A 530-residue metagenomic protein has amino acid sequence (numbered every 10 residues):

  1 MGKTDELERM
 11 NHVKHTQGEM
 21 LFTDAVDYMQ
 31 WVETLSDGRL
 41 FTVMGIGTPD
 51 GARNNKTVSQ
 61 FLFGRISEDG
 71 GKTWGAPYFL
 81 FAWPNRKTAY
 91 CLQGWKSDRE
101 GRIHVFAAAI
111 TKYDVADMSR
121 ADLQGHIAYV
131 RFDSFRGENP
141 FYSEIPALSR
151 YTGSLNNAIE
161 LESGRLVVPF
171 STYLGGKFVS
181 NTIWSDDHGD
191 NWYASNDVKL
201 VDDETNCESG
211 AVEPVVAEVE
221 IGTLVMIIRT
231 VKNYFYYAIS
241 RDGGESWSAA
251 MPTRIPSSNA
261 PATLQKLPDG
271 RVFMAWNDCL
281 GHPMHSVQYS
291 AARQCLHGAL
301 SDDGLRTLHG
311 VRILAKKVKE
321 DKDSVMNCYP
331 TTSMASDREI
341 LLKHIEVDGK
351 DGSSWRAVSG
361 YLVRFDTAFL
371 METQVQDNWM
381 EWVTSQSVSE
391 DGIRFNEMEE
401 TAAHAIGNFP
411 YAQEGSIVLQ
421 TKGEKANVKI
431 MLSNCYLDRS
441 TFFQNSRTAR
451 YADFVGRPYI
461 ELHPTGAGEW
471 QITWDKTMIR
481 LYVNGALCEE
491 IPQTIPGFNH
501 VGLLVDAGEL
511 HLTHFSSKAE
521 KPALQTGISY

Functional and structural regions predicted by a protein language model:
M1-W379, Q386: Asp-box/BNR beta-propeller blade signature and adjacent active/binding-site loops in extracellular glycan-interacting
E19, A82, M251, H404-P410 (+2 more regions): Beta-strand-rich interaction surfaces with strong enrichment in secreted/lumenal proteins
D69, Y482-G485: Short strand-turn-strand beta-turns centered on an Asx-Gly dipeptide
T367-Q413: Low-complexity, Ser/Thr/Pro/Gly-rich disordered linker/stalk regions
F395-V455, I460: Secretory/extracellular carbohydrate-interaction modules and structurally similar beta-sandwich "look-alikes"
L419, G466-V483: Short tryptophan-centered beta-strand motifs in secreted/extracellular beta-sheet-rich domains of glycan-recognition
I491-H511: Flexible glycan-contacting loops in extracellular carbohydrate-active proteins
A507-I528: Exposed low-complexity, polar/acidic, P/S/T/G-rich flexible segments that act as propeptides, protease-susceptible
